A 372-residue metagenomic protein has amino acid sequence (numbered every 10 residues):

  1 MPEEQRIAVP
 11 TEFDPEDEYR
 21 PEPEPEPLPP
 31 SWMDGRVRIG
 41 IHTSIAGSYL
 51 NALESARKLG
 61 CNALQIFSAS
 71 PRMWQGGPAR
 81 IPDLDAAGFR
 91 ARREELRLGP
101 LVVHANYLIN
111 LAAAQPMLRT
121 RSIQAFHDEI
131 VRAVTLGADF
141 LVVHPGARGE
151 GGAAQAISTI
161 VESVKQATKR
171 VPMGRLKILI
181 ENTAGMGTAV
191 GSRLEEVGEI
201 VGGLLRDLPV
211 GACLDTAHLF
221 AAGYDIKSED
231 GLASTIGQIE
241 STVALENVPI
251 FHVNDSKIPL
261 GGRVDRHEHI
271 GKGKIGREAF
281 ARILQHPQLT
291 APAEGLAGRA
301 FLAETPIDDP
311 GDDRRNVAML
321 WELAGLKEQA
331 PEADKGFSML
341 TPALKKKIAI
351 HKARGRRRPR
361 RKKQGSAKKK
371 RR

Functional and structural regions predicted by a protein language model:
M1-A105, A113-D128, A330-R372: N-terminal pre-domain/capping segments
E3-E4, E16-Y19, E26, G198-R372: Histidine-acidic metal/acid-base catalytic patches
W32, E54-C61, R80-V102, H127-G137 (+4 more regions): Acidic (Asp/Glu)-rich catalytic clusters
H42-A46, A69-P71, N106-L108, G146-R148 (+4 more regions): Active-site beta-loop-alpha junctions enriched in small/polar residues
G47, L111-A212: Active-site acidic/histidine proton-transfer and metal-coordination neighborhood in alpha/beta enzyme cores
A52-S55, D85-R92, A125, E129 (+6 more regions): A general structural detector for well-ordered alpha-helical segments in enzyme core domains, enriched
A56, H104, S122, A133 (+6 more regions): Conserved, mostly hydrophobic/aromatic
G77-D85, A113-A125, G151-E162, T188-E196 (+3 more regions): Alpha-helix N-cap and loop-to-helix initiation/capping positions
